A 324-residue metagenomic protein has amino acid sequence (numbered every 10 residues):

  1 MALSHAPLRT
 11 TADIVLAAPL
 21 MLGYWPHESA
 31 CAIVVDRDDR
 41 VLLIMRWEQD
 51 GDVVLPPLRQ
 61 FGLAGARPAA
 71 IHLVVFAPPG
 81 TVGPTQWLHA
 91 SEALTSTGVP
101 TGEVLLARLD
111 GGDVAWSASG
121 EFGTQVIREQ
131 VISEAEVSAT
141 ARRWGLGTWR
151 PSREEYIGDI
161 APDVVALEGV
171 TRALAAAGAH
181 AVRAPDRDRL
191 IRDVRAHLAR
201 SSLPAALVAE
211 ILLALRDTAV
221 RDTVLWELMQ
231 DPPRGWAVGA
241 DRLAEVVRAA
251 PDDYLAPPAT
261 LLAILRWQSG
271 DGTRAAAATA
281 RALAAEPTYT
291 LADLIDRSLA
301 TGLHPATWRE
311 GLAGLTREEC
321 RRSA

Functional and structural regions predicted by a protein language model:
A2-E28, D39-A324: Charged, compositionally biased boundary regions
A30-V34: Short beta-strand scaffold segments in enzyme catalytic cores
